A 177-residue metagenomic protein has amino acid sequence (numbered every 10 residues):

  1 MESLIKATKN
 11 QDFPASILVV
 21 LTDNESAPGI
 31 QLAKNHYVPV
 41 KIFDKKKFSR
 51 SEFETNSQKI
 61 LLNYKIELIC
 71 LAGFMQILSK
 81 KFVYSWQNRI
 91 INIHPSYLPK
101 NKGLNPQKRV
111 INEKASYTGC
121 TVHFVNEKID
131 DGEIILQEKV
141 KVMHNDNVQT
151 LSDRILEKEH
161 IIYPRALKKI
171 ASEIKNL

Functional and structural regions predicted by a protein language model:
M1-L4, G29, A33, F82 (+1 more regions): Hydrophobic packing residues within well-ordered alpha-helices of enzyme cores
M1-P28: N-terminal Rossmann-like dinucleotide-binding module
A7, L68-L177: Donor/substrate-binding cores of folate-linked one-carbon enzymes
S16-V19, P39-K41, R89: Conserved beta-strand segments of alpha/beta enzyme cores
L21-V40, Y64, L68: Non-catalytic terminal and connector segments of soluble metabolic enzymes
T22-D23, K46, R50, Y64-K80: N-terminal glycine-rich "phosphate-gripper" loop used for MgATP/nucleotide binding and carboxylate activation
K41-K46, I93: Short beta->alpha connector loops at strand-helix junctions that form conserved, small/polar/Pro-enriched
T55-Y64: Short, well-structured alpha-helical segments in soluble
